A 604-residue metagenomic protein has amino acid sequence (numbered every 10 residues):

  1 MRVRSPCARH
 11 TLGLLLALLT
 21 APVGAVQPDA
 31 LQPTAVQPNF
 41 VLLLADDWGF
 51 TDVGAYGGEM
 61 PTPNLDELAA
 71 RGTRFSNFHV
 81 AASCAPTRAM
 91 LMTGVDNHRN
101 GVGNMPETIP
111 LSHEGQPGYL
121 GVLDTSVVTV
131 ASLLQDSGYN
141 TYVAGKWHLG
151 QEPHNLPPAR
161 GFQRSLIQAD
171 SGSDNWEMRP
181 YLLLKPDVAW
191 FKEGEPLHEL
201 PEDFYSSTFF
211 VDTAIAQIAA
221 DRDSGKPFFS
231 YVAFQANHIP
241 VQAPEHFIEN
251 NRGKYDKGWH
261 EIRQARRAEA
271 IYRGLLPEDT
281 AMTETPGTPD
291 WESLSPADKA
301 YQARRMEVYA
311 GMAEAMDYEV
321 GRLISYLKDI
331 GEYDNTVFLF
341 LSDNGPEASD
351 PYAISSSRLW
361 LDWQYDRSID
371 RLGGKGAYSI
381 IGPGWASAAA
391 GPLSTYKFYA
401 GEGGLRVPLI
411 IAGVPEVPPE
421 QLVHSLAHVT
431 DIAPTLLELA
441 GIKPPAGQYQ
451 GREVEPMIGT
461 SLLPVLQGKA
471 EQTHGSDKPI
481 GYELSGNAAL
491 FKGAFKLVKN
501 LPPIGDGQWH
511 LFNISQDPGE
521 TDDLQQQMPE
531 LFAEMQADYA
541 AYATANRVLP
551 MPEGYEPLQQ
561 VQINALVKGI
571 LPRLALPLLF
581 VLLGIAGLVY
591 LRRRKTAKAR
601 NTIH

Functional and structural regions predicted by a protein language model:
T11-P22: Bacterial N-terminal signal peptides
D29-T73, D136, W147, E245 (+3 more regions): Active-site-proximal N-terminal segment of extracellular/periplasmic enzymes that hydrolyze or transfer
A35-N39, L91, Q151-N175, S207-E284 (+6 more regions): Active-site regions of oxyanion-processing enzymes, predominantly non-cytosolic
V36-P38, A45, F50, R74 (+10 more regions): Long, internal low-complexity/basic segments
F50-Y142, E152, R160, R164 (+3 more regions): Active-site segment of extracytoplasmic enzymes that catalyze sulfate/phosphate-ester chemistry
G54-M60, R74-H98, G103-T108, V143-N155 (+8 more regions): Short, solvent-exposed turn/loop segments enriched in Gly/Ser/Thr/Pro and often Arg
P153-G161, Q242-A243, S325-A412, I563-G569: Histidine-centered active-site microenvironments of extracellular/periplasmic hydrolases and transferases
Q163-D174, K375-G404, E416-I514, A565-G569: C-terminal cap/loop subdomain of S1 sulfatases and analogous C-terminal strand-loop tails that border
